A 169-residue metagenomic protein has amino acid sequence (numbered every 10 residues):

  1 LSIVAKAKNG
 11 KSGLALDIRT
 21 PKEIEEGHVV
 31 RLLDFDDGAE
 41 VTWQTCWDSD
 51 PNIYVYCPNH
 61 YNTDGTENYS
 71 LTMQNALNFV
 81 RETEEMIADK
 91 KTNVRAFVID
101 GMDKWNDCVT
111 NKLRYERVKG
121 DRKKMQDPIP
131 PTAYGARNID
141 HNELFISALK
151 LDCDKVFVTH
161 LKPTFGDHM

Functional and structural regions predicted by a protein language model:
L1-A96, K104-C108: Conserved P-loop
N93-M169: P-loop NTPase motor core
